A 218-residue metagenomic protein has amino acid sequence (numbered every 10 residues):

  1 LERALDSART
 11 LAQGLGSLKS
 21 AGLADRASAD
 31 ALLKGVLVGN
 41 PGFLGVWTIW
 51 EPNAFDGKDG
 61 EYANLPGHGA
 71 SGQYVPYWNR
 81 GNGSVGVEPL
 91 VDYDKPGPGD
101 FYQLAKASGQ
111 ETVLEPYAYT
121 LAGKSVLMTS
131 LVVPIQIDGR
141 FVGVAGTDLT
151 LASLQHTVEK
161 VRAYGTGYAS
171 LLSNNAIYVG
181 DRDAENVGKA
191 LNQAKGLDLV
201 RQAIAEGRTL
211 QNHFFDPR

Functional and structural regions predicted by a protein language model:
L1-L44, E111, L127-M128: Juxtamembrane extracytoplasmic/periplasmic/luminal helical "stalk" adjacent to the first N-terminal
A31-N40, L104, H156-V161, Q202-A203: Amphipathic alpha-helical regulatory segments at dimerization interfaces that relay allosteric signals between sensory
K34, F43-T48, G167-S170: Short, hydrophobic-rich beta-strand element in sensory/regulatory alpha-beta domains
V38-E111, P116-G123, I177-G196: Extracellular/periplasmic ligand-sensing ectodomains of membrane signal-transduction proteins
K106-V132, T166-S170, A194-R218: Membrane-proximal, non-catalytic sensory/regulatory domains of signal-transducing membrane proteins
K124-R162, S173, G180: Conserved beta-strands of PAS-like sensory domains
A152-V161, E185-V200: A short, polar/charged loop-to-alpha-helix boundary motif
A169, N175-A176: PAS/PAS-like sensory domain loop/N-cap motif
